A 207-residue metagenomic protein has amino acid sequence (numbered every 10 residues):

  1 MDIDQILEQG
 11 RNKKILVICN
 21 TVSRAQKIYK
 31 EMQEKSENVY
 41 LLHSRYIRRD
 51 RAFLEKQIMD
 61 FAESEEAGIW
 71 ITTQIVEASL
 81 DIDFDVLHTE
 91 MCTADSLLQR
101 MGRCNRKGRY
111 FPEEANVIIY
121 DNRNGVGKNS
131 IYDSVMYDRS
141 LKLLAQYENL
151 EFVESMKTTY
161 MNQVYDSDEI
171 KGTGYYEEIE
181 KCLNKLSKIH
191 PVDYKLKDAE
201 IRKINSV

Functional and structural regions predicted by a protein language model:
M1, C19-N20, T72-T73, T89-M91: Short His-Asn-centered micro-motif
M1-K30: Conserved interdomain hinge at the start of the Helicase C-terminal
E8-G10, D60-E65, L80-D81: Conserved catalytic network of the ASCE P-loop NTPase/AAA+ motor domain
K13-V17, V39-Y40, A67-W70: Generic beta-sheet signal
S23, K27-E37, L41-K56, D60 (+2 more regions): C-terminal helicase lobe and adjacent C-terminal extensions/tails of nucleic-acid helicase motors
A62-E77, T89: Conserved two-lobed SF2 helicase motor
V86: Conserved phosphoryl-transfer motifs of two-component systems
